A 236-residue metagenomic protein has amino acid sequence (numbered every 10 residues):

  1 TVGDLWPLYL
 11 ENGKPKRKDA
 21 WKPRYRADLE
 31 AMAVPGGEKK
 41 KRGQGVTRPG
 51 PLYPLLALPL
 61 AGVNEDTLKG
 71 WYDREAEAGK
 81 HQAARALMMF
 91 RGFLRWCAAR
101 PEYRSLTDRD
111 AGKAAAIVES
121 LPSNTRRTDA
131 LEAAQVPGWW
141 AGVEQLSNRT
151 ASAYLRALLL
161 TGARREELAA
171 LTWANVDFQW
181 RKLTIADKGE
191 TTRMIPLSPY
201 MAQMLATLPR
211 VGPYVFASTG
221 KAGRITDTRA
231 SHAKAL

Functional and structural regions predicted by a protein language model:
V2, W6, K22-Y25, L29 (+8 more regions): Hydrophobic (often cysteine-bearing) scaffold residues that line and stabilize catalytic clefts of nucleotide/cofactor
V2-E77, F93-R95, S120, K234: Basic/aromatic-enriched alpha-helical hairpins
W6, L68, A111-A115, W139 (+2 more regions): Bulky hydrophobic/aromatic "packing anchor" residues in well-ordered structure
P7, E11, D73, P137-W140 (+4 more regions): Solvent-exposed, non-membrane alpha-helical residues enriched in polar/charged side chains
D19, E75-R91, A99-A170, Q179-W180 (+2 more regions): Basic, Lys/Arg- and aromatic-enriched nucleic-acid-binding interface segment
A31, E38, F93, A130-P137 (+2 more regions): Active-site/catalytic core of tyrosine-dependent DNA strand-transfer enzymes
K69, W140, A186, S198 (+1 more regions): Residue-level detector of conserved, well-ordered beta-strand and adjacent loop positions that form binding/recognition
A174-V176: A structural signal for short hydrophobic beta-strand segments in well-ordered beta-sheet cores
